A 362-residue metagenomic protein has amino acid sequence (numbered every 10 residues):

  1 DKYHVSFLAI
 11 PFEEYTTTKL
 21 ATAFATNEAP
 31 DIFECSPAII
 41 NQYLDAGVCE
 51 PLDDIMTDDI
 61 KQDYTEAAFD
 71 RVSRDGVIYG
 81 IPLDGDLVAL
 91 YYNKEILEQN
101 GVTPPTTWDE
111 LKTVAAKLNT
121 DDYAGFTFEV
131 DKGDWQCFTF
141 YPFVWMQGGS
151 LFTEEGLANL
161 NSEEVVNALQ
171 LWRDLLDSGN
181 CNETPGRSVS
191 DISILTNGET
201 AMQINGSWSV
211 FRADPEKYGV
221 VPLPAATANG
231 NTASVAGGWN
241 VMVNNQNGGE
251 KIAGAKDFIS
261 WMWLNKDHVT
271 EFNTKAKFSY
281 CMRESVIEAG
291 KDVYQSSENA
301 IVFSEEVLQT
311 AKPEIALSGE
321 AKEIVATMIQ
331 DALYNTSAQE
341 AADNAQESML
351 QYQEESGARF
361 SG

Functional and structural regions predicted by a protein language model:
K2-Y64, R71-S73, E95-T106, I192-I194 (+4 more regions): Extracytoplasmic "Venus flytrap"/periplasmic binding protein-like
T22, E28-D31, I60-I96, G125 (+2 more regions): A structural signal for short loop-to-beta-strand junctions that line the ligand-binding cleft of periplasmic/secreted
C35-A89, K112, L118, Q136-T139 (+3 more regions): Hinge/lid segment of periplasmic solute-binding proteins
A38-V48, D53, A67-T106, E129-E154 (+2 more regions): Periplasmic solute-binding protein
E50-E66, V130, Q147-N167, A225-S234 (+2 more regions): Short, solvent-exposed loop/beta-turn-alpha elements that line the ligand-binding surface or hinge of extracytoplasmic
V114-N119, E155-P185: Glycine-centered hinge/linker elements that transmit conformational signals in sensory and ligand-binding systems
T139, Q170-G254: Extracytoplasmic/periplasmic substrate-binding proteins
V221, N273-D331, A358-G362: Long, aromatic- and glycine/proline-rich binding clefts that accommodate carbohydrate-like moieties
